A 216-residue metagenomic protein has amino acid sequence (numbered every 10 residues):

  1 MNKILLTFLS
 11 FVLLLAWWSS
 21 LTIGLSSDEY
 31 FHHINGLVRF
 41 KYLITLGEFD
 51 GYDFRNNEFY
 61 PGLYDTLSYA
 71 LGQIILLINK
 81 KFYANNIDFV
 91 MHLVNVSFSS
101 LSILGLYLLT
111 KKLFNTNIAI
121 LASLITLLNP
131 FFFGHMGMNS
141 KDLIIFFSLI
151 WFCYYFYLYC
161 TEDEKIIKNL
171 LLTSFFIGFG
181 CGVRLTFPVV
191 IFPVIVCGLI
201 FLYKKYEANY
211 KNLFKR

Functional and structural regions predicted by a protein language model:
M1, F152-L170, L202-K205: Membrane-interface transmembrane helices that cradle and orient dolichyl/undecaprenyl
N2-E29, G180, F201: Transmembrane signal-anchor helices characteristic of membrane glycosylation enzymes that use polyprenol
S10, L93-L113, W151, Y155: Transmembrane-helix motifs of polytopic, lipid-linked glycan transferases
L15-W18, Y30-T66, A70-K80: Extracytosolic helix-loop segments that constitute the early lumenal/periplasmic catalytic or substrate-binding loops
S26-S27, F131, G137-I145: Short acidic/glycine- and proline-prone juxtamembrane loop motifs at membrane-interface regions of multi-pass membrane
L67-S97, T116, F131: Juxtamembrane segments of multi-pass membrane glycosylation machinery that transfer sugars from lipid-linked donors
A122-L127, G134, Y154, I177 (+1 more regions): Short helix- or helix-capping micro-motifs that position conserved polar/aromatic residues at function-defining sites
T186-F201: Transmembrane-embedded, aromatic-rich helix segments that form part of the hydrophobic channel/pocket engaging
